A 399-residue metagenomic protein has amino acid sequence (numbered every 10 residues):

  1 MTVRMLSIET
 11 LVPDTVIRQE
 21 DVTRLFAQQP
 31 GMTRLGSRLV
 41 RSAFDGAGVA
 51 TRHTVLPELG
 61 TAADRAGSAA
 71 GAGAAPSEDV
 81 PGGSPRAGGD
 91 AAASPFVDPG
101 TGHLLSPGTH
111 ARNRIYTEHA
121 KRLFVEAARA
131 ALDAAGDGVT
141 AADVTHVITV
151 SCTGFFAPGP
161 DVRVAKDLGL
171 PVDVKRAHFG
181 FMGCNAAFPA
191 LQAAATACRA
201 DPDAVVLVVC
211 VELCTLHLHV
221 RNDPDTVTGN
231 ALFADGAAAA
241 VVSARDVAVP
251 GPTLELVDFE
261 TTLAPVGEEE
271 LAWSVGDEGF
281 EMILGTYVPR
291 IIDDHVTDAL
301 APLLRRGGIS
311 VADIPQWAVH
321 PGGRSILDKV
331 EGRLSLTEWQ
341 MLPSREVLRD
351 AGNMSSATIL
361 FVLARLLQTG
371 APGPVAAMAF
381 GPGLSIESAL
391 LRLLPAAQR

Functional and structural regions predicted by a protein language model:
M1-I115, V220-D294, D298, P302 (+2 more regions): Condensing-enzyme catalytic core mediating Claisen C-C bond formation in acyl metabolism
S7-E9, V150, G180, V205-E212 (+2 more regions): Short beta-strand segments
D45, V49, H119-A135, A193 (+3 more regions): Short, well-ordered amphipathic alpha-helical segments that serve as non-catalytic structural scaffolds within diverse
A70, A127-V144, V249, D298-P315 (+1 more regions): Phosphate/pyrophosphate-binding loops at sites that engage ATP/ADP/AMP, CoA/4′-phosphopantetheine, polyphosphate
L104-A141, T145-F155: Hydrophobic alpha-helical hairpins/lids featuring a short glycine-rich hinge
P107, A142-H146, K166-G180, V220-D225 (+1 more regions): Glycine/charged-rich beta-loop-alpha catalytic/anionic-binding loops adjacent to active sites
I115, L132, C152-G154, P171-D173 (+5 more regions): Claisen-condensing/thiolase-fold acyl-transfer catalytic domains that form or cleave C-C bonds in fatty acid
F156-R163, L207-T228, D258-G276, G323-G332 (+1 more regions): Active-site-adjacent elements of ketosynthase-type condensing enzymes
